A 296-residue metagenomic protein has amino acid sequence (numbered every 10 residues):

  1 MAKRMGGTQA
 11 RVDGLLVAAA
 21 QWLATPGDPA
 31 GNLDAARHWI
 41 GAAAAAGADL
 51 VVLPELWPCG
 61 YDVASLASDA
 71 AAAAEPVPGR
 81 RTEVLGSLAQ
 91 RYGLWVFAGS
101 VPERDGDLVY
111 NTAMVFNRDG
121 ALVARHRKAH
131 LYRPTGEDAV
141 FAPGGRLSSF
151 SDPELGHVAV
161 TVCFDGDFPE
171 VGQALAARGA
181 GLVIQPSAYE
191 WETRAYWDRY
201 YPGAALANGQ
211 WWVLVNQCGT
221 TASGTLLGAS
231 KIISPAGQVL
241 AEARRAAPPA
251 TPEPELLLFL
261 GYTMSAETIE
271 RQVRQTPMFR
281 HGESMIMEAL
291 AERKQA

Functional and structural regions predicted by a protein language model:
A2, P29, D34-R118, E190-Q210: Cys-nucleophile CN-hydrolase/nitrilase-fold catalytic domain and related Cys-dependent amidase chemistry that acts on
A2-R4, S149, W211, Q217-A296: C-terminal beta-strand edge segments of enzyme domains
V12-V17: Extreme N-terminal starter segment of soluble prokaryotic enzymes
A19, L53, C163: Generic enzyme active-site microenvironment
Q21-G27: Short polar catalytic/cofactor-binding loops
C59, M114, H126-Y132, K231 (+1 more regions): Short beta->alpha transition motifs characteristic of CBS
A74-F97, H157, G166-L256: CN hydrolase (nitrilase-like) catalytic-core segments centered on the catalytic cysteine and neighboring Lys/Glu
A74-V77, S87, E103-G181, E190-R199 (+3 more regions): Active-site catalytic loop in hydrolytic enzyme cores
